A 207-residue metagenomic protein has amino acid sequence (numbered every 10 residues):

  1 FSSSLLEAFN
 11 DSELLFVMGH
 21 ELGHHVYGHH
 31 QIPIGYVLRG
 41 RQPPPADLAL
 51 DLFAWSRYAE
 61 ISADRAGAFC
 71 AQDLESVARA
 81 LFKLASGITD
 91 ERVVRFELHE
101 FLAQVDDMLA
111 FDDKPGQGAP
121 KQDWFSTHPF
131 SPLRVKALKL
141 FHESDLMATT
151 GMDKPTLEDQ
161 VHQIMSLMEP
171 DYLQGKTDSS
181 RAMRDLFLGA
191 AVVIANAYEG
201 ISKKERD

Functional and structural regions predicted by a protein language model:
L5-L15, L22-L38: Catalytic Zn2+-binding segment of zinc metalloproteases
H20, A63, F130: Divalent metal-coordination and catalytic microenvironments
H24-H25, A66, C70: Short alpha-helical functional segments enriched in proximate histidine and acidic residues
Y36-A46: A short mid-domain helix/strand-loop element embedded in enzyme catalytic domains that forms or borders the active-site
P44-W55, A68-D159: Active-site-proximal gating segments in proteases and membrane effectors
R57-A59: Conserved phosphate-handling catalytic cores of large alpha/beta enzymes
D64-A68, A191-V192: Amphipathic alpha-helical segments within well-ordered protein domains
S131-D207: Non-catalytic terminal regions of proteins
